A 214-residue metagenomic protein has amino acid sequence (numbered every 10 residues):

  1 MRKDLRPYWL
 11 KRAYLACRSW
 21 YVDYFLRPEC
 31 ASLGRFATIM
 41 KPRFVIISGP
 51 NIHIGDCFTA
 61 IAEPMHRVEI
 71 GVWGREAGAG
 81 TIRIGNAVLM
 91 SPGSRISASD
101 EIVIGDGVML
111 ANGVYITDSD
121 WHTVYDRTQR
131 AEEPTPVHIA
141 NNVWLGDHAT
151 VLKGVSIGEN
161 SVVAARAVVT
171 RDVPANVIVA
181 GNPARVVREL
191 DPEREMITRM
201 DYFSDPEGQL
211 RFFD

Functional and structural regions predicted by a protein language model:
M1-T117, A140-N141, E159, A175 (+2 more regions): Domain-scale signature associated with acetyltransferase and cell-envelope carbohydrate enzymes
A77, Q129-A140: Glycine-rich NAD(P)-binding loop of Rossmann-like domains
G93-S99, D147-V162, A167-R171: Beta-rich strand-turn-strand
D120, R127-Q129, V155, E189-L190: Conserved catalytic-core motifs of eukaryotic protein kinase domains, centered on the activation segment
T123-R130, E195-D201: Short glycine/proline- and charge-enriched loop/turn segments that cap or connect secondary-structure elements
P136-V137, G154-V155, N176: A short, glycine- and basic residue-enriched loop/turn that sits immediately adjacent to a domain's principal
